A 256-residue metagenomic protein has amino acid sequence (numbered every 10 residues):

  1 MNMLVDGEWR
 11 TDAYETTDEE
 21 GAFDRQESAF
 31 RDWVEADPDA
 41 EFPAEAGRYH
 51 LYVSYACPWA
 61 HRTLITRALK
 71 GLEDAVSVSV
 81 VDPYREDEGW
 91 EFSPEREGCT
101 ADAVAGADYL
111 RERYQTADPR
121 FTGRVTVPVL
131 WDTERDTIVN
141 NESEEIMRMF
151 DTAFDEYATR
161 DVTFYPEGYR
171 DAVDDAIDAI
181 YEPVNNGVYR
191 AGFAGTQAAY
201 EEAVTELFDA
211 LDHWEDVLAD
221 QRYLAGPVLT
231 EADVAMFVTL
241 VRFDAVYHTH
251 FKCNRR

Functional and structural regions predicted by a protein language model:
M1-P43, G47: N-terminal regions that are enriched for targeting/export leaders and immediately downstream pro/stem segments
E35-G89, P227-E231, Y247, F251: Local sequence-structure signature of Cys/Sec-based thiol-disulfide redox active-site neighborhoods
A60, L64, A107, R111 (+3 more regions): Generic internal hydrophobic packing segments that stabilize the cores of diverse globular domains
E91-W131: Structural micro-motif
D118, T122-V125, T133, I138-R256: GST-like fold's C-terminal all-alpha helical module
